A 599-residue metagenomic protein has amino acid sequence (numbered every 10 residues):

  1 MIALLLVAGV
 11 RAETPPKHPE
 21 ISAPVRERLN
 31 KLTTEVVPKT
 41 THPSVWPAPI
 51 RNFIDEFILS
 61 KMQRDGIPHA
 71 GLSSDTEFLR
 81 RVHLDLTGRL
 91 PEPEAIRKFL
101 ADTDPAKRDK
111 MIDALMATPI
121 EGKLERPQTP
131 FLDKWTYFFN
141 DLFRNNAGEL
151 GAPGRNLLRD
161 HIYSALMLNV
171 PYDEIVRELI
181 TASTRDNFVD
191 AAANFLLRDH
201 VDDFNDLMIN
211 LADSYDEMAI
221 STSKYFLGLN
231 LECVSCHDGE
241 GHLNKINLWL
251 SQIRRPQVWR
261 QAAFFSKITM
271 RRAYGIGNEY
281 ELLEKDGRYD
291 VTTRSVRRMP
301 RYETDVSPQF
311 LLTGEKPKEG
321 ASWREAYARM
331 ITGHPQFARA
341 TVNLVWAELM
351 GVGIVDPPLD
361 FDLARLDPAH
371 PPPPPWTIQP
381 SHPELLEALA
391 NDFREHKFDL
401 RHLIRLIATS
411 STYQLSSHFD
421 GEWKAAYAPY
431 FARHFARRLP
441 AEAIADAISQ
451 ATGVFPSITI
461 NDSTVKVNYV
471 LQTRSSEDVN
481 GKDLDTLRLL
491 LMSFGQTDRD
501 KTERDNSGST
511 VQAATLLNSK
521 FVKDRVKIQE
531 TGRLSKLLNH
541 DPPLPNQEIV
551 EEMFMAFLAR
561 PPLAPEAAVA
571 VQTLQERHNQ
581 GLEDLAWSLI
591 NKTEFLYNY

Functional and structural regions predicted by a protein language model:
M1-V7: Bacterial N-terminal signal peptides
A8-A12: Boundary at the C-terminal end of the N-terminal hydrophobic targeting segment
E13-H18: Cleaved targeting-peptide boundary
E20-E281, A338-W376, P380-A390, L400 (+3 more regions): Short, structured secondary-structure elements that scaffold catalytic or ligand/cofactor-binding regions
N278-R294, R298-T304: Extended catalytic-interface subdomain
R297-P300, T304-V306, L312-E319, W323-R324 (+1 more regions): Beta-propeller domains
A321-Q336, T497-K501, L538-H540: Extended, non-catalytic structural segments that build the interaction scaffolds of large macromolecular assemblies
G333, F393-R394: Alpha-helical support elements that line or immediately flank enzyme active sites and cofactor-binding pockets
